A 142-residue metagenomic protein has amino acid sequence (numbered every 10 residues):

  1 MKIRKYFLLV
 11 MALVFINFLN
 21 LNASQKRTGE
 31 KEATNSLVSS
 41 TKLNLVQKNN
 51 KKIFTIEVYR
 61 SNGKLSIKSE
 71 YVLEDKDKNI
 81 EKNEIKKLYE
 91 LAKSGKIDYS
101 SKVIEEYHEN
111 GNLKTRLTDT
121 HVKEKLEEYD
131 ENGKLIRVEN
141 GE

Functional and structural regions predicted by a protein language model:
M1-L8: Bacterial N-terminal signal peptides that target proteins for export
V10-N17: Bacterial N-terminal signal peptides
N17-E142: Glycine/tyrosine- and acidic-biased, solvent-exposed loop/turn segments at the edges of beta-strands
